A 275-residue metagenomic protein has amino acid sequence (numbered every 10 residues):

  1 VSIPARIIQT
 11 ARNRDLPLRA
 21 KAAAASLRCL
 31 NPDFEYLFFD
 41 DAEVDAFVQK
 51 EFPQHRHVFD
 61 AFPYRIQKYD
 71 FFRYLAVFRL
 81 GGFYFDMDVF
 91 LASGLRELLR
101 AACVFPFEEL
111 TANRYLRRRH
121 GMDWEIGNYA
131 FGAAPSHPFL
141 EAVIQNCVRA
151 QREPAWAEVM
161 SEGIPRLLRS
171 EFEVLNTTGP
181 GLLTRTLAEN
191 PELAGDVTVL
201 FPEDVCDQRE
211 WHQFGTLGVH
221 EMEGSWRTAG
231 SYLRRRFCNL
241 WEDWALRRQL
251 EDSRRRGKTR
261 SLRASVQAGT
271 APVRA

Functional and structural regions predicted by a protein language model:
V1-Y69, F85-A275: Glycosyltransferase-associated regions of secretory-pathway enzymes, highlighting luminal stem/catalytic domains
D70-G82: Small-residue hinge/turn detector
